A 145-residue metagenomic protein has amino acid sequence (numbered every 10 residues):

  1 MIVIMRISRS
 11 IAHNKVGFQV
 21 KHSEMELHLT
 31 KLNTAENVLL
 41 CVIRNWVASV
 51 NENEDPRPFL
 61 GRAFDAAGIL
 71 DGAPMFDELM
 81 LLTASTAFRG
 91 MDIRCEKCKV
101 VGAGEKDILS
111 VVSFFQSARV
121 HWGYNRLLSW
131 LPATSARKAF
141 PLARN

Functional and structural regions predicted by a protein language model:
I2-N145: Polar/charged low-complexity regulatory segments
